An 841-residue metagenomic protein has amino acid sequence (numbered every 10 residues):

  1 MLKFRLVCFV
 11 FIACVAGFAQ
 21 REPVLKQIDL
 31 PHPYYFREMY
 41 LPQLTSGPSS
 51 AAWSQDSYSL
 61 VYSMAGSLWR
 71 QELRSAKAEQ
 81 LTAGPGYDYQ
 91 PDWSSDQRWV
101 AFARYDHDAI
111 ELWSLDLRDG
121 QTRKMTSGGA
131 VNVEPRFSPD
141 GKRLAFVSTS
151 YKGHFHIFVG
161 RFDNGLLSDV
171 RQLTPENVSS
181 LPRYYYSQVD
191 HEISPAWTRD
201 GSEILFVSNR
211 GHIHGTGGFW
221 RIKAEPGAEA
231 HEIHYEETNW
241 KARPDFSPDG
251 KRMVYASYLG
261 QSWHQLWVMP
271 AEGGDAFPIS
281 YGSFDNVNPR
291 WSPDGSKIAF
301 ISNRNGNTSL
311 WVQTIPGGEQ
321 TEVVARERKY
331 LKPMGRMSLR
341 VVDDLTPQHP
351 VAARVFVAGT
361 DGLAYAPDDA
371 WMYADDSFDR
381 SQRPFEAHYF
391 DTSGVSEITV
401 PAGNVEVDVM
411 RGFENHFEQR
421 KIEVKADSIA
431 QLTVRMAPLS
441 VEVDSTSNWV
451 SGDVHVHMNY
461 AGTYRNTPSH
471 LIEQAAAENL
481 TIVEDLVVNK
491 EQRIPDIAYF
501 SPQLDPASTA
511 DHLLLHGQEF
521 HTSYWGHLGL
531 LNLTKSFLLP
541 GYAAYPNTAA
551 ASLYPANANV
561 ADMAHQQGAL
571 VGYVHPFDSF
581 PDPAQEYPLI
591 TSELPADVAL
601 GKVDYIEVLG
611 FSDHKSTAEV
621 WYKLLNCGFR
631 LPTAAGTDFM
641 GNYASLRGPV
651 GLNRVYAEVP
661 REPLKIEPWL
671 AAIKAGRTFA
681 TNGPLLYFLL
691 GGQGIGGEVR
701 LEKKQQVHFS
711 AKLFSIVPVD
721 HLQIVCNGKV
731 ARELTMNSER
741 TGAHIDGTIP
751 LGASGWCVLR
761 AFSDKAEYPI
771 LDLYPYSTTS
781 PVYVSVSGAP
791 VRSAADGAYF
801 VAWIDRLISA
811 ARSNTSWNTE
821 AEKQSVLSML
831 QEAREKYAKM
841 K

Functional and structural regions predicted by a protein language model:
Q20-Y40: Blade/loop signatures of beta-propeller domains
P23-V24, L44-T45, S63-W69, A83-D88 (+12 more regions): A flexible loop/linker signature enriched in serine peptidases of the S9 family
Y35-W69: Beta-strand-rich domains and repeat architectures in extracellular enzymes and scaffolds, especially beta-propellers
D56-Y58, D96-R98, D140-K142, D200-S202 (+2 more regions): Short coil/turn segments that connect the beta-strands within blades of beta-propeller domains
T321-R336, L345: Beta-strand-rich domain onsets/edges
D344-L363, D369-M372, R380-Y389, V395 (+4 more regions): C-terminal functional module detector
W449-T633, T637, Y643-A644: Catalytic cores of extracellular degradative/oxidative enzymes
